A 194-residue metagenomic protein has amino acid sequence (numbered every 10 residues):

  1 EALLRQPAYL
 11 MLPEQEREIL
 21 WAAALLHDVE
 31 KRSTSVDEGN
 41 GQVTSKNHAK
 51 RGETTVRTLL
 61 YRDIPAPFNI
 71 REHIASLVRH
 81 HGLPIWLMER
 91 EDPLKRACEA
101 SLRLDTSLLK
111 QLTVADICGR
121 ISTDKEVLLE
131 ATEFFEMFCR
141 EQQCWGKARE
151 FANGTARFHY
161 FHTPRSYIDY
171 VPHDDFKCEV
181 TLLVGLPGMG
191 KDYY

Functional and structural regions predicted by a protein language model:
E1, E18, V43, S76 (+6 more regions): Generic ordered-secondary-structure signal
A2-A131: Divalent metal-dependent catalytic cores for phosphoryl transfer on phosphate-bearing substrates
L104, A115-F161: Charged, amphipathic alpha-helical linker segments immediately N-terminal to NTP-binding catalytic cores
R140-Y194: Glycine-rich phosphate-binding loop of ATP-dependent small-molecule kinases
